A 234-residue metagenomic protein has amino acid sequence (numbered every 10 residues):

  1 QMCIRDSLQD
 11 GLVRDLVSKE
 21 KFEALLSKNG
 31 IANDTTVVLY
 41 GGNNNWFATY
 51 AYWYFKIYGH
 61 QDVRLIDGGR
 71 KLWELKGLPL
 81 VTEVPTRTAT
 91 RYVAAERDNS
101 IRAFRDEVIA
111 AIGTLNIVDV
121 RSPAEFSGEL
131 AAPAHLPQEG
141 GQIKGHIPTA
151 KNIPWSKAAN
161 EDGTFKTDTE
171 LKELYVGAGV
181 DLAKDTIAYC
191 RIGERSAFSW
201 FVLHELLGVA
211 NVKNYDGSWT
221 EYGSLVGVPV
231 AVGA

Functional and structural regions predicted by a protein language model:
Q1-I4: Short, small-residue-biased leader/transition segments that mark boundaries at the very start of proteins
S7-T36, I153-D185: Helix-loop module immediately N-terminal to the HCX5R catalytic loop in PTP-like cysteine phosphatase domains
V13-I112, E129-L130, R195, S199-V212 (+1 more regions): Thiolate-centered catalytic microenvironments shared by cysteine-dependent enzyme domains
I117-D119, C190: Short hydrophobic beta-strand that contains or immediately precedes a catalytic carboxylate
F126-K144: Short, surface-exposed, charged loop/turn segments at secondary-structure junctions
T169, A210-A234: Extended hydrophobic/aromatic segments used for targeting, binding, or gating
I187-R195, E221: Small/polar glycine-rich anion-binding or flexible loop at a beta-alpha turn
